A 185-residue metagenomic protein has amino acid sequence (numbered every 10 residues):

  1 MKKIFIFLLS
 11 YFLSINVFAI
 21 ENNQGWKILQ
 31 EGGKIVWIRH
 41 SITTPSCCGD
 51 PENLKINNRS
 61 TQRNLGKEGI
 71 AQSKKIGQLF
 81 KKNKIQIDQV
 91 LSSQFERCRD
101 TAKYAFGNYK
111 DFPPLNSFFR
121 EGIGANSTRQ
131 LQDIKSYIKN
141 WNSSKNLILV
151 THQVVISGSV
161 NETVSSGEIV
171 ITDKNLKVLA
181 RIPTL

Functional and structural regions predicted by a protein language model:
K2-S10: Sec-dependent signal peptide recognition, specifically the positively charged N-region followed immediately by
S14-I15: N-terminal signal peptide c-region/cleavage motif recognized by signal peptidases
I20-G122, E162-L185: Active-site-proximal alpha-helix that buttresses catalytic centers in soluble enzyme cores
I35, S143-T151: Generic beta-sheet signal
N83-I85, W141-K145: Glycine-rich phosphate-binding loop signature in dinucleotide/nucleotide-binding domains
S92-F95, V150-V154: Short, well-ordered beta-to-alpha junction loops that form the rim of enzyme active sites and present histidine/acidic
Q130-W141: A short, acidic, amphipathic alpha-helical segment used as a generic capping/interface helix at domain edges
